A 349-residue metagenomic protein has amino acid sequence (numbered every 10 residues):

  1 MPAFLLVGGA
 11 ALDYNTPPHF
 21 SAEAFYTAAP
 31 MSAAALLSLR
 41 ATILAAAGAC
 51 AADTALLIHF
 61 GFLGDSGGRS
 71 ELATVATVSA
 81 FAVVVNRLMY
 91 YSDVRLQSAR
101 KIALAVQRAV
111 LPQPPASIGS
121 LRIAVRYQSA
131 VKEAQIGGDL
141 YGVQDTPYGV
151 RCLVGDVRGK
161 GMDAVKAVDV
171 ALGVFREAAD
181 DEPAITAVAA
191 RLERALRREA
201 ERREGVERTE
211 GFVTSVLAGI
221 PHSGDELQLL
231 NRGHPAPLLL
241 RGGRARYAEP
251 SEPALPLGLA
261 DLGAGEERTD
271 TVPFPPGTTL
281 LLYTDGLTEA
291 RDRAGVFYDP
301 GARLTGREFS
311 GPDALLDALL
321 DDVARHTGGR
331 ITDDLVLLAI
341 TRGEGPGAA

Functional and structural regions predicted by a protein language model:
M1-P17, Y26, S32-A35, R40 (+8 more regions): Conserved subregion of the PPM/PP2C metallophosphatase catalytic domain
A11-F25, D53-V75: Membrane interfacial helix motifs at helix-loop boundaries and amphipathic/re-entrant anchors
T54, I58, V170, V174-A178 (+2 more regions): Solvent-exposed, amphipathic alpha-helical segments
F60, S98-S129: N-terminal topogenic membrane-targeting module
P115-K160: Juxtacatalytic helix/coil linker segments that couple regulatory or sensory modules to the catalytic cores
P147, D163-A179, P183-A190: Membrane-embedded segments
V157-V165, G286-A290: Short acidic, Gly/Ser-rich segments with clustered Asp/Glu that frequently serve as metal-coordination loops in enzyme
